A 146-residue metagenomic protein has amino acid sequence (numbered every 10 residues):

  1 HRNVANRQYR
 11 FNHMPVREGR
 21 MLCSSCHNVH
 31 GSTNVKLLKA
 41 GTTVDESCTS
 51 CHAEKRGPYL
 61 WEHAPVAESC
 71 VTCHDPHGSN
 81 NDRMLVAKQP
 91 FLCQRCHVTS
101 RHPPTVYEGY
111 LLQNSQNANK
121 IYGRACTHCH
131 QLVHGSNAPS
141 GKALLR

Functional and structural regions predicted by a protein language model:
H1-R146: Inter-heme linker and motif-flanking segments adjacent to c-type heme-binding CXXCH motifs in c-type cytochromes
